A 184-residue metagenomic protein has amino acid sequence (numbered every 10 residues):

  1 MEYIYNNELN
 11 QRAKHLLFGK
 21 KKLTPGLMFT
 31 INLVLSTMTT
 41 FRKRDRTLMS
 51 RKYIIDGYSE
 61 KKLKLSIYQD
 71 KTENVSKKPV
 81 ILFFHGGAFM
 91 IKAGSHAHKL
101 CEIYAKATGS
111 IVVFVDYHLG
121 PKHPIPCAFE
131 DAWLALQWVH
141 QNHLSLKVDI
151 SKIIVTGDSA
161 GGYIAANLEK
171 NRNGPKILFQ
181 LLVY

Functional and structural regions predicted by a protein language model:
M1-D70: A glycine/proline-hinged amphipathic helix-loop "lid/cap" segment that gates access to hydrophobic ligand pockets
Y68, F89, Q137-W138: Short, well-ordered beta-strand segments
K77-G86: Short beta-strand element of the alpha/beta-hydrolase
A93-G94, L100-C101, V113-K152: Catalytic nucleophile-loop/oxyanion-hole region of alpha/beta-hydrolase and closely related hydrolase-like folds
L134-L146, I150-Y184: Primarily recognizes the serine-hydrolase "nucleophile elbow" in alpha/beta-hydrolase and SGNH/GDSL folds
